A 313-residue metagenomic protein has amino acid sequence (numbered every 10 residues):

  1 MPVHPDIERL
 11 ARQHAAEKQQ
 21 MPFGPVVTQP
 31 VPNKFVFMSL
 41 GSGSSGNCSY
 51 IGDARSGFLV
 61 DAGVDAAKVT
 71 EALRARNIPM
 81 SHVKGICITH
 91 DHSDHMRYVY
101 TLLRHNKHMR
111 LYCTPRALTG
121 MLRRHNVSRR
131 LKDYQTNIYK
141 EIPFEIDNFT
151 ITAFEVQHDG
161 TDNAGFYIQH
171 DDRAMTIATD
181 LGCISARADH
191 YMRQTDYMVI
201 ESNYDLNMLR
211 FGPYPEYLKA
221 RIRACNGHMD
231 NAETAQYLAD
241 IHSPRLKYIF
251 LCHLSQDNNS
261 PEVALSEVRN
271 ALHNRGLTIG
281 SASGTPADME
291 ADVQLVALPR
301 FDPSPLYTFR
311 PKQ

Functional and structural regions predicted by a protein language model:
P2-P22, E262-Q313: C-terminal regulatory/interaction regions
V3-E8, H14-R76, D162-D180, Y197: Conserved beta-strand hairpin/beta-sheet module of binuclear metal-dependent hydrolase folds, prominently
V60-G63, V83-D91, Y112-T114, T176-D180 (+3 more regions): Active-site neighborhood of phospho(di)ester-bond hydrolases with catalytic His/Asp-centered motifs
A66-C113: Active-site metal-binding motif and surrounding structural segment of the metallo-beta-lactamase
H92-M96, T119-G120, G160-T161, I184-A186 (+2 more regions): Active-site environment of divalent metal-dependent phosphoester hydrolases
R97-K107, R123-R124, N259-S266: Metal-dependent catalytic neighborhoods of phosphoester/phosphodiester hydrolases
P115-G165, Q169-D172: Metallo-beta-lactamase
A186-A297: Cap/insert and terminal regions of metallo-dependent hydrolase folds
